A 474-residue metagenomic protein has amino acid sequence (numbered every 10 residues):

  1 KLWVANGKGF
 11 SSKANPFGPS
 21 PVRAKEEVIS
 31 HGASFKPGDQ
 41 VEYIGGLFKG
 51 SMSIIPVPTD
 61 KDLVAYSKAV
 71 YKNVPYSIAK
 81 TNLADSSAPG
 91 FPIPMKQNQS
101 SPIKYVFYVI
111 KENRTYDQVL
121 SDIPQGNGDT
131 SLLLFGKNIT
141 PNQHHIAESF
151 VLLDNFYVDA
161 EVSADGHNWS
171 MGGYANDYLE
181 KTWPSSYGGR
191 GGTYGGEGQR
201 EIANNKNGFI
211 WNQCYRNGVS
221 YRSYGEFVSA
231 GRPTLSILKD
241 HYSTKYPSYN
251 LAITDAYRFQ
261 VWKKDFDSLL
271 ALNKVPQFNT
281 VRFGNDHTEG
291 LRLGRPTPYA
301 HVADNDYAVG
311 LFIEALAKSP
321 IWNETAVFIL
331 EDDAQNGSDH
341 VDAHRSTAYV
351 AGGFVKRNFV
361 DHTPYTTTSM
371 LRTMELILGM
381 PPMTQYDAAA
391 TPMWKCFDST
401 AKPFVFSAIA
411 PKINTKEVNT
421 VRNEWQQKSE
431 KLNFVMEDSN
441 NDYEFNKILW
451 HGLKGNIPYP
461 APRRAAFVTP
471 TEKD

Functional and structural regions predicted by a protein language model:
L2-V4: Conserved beta-propeller blade signature
K8-F10, P58: Residue-level signature of beta-propeller blades and closely related beta-rich strand-turn architectures in secreted
S11-S12, M52: Structural signal for beta-propeller blades
K13-A14, P21-A24, S30-S34, Y43-F48: Short, solvent-exposed loop/turn segments at conserved positions within beta-propeller repeat blades
P16-G18, D39-G46, Q97-Q99, L134-F135 (+1 more regions): Short consensus segments that form the blades of beta-propeller domains, in both extracellular/periplasmic
G45-V57: Beta-propeller blade signature
G50, K61-A65: Extracellular (secreted or membrane-anchored) zinc-dependent metallopeptidases, primarily metzincins but also closely
A65-D474: N-terminal pro-sequences and low-complexity stem/linker regions of secreted or lumenal proteins
